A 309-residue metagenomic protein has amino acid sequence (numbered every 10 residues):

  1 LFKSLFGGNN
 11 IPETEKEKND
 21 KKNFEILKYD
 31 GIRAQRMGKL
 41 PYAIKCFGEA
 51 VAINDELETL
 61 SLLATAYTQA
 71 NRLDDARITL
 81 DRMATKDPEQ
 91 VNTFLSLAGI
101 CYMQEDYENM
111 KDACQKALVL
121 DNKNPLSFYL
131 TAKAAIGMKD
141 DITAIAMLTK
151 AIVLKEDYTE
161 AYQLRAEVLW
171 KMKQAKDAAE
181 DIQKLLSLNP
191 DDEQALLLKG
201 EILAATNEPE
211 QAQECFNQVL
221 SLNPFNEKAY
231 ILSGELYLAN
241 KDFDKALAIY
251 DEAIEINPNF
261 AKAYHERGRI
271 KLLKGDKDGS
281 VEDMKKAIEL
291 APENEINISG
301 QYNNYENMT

Functional and structural regions predicted by a protein language model:
L5-I26: TPR-adjacent "capping" and linker segments in tetratricopeptide-repeat scaffold/adaptor proteins
D20-E58, L62-Q69, S96-E105, K133 (+2 more regions): Alpha-helical segment of the N-proximal tetratricopeptide repeat
F24, L57-E58, V91-N92, P125-L126 (+5 more regions): Helix-start (N-cap) detector for alpha-helical repeat units in TPR-like alpha-solenoids, especially tetratricopeptide
G38-K45, A70-R82, Q104-K116, M138-K150 (+4 more regions): Structural signature of tandem alpha-helical TPR/SEL1-like repeats, specifically the intra-repeat loop/turn
A52-I53, K86, L120, L154 (+4 more regions): Structural marker of alpha-solenoid helical repeat scaffolds
L62, S96, L130, L164 (+4 more regions): Canonical tetratricopeptide repeat
A66-Q69, R269-L272, N294-T309: TPR/TPR-like alpha-solenoid helical repeat scaffolds
H265, R269-E295: TPR/TPR-like (Sel1-like) alpha-helical repeat modules
